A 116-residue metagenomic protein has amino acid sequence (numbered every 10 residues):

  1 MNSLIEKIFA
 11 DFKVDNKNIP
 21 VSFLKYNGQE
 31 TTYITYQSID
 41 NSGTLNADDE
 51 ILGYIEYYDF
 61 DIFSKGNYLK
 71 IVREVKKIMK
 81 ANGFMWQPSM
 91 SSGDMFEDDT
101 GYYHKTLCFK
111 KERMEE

Functional and structural regions predicted by a protein language model:
M1-N46, K77, E97-D99: Small/polar-rich, solvent-exposed N-terminal microdomains that initiate assembly or binding
Y26, I39-N41, K65-N67, E112-E116: Generic structural motif
G43-L45, E56-D59, A81-M85, K110: Short, surface-exposed linear patches
L52-G66, Y103-R113: Oligomerization/assembly interface segments of phage tail-like spikes and tubes
N67-R73: Short, conserved charged micro-motifs
R73-E116: Acidic-leaning, charged glycine-interspersed low-complexity segments
